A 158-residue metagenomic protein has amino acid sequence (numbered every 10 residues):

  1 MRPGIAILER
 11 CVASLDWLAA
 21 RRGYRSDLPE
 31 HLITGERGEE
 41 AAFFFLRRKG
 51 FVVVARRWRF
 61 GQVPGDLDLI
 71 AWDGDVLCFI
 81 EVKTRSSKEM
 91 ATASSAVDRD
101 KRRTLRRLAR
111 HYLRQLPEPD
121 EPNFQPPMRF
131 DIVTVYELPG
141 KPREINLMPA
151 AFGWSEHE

Functional and structural regions predicted by a protein language model:
R2-E9, L116-E158: Domain-level recognition of nuclease-like catalytic cores that cleave nucleotide substrates
P3-R57: Acidic-basic catalytic patches of nuclease active cores, encompassing PD-(D/E)XK and other metal-cofactor nuclease
R37-A41, G65, D100: A generic structural signal for residues located within well-ordered alpha-helices of large catalytic or ligand-binding
A42, L46, L67-M90, L105: Conserved catalytic cores of phosphodiester-cleaving nucleases, focusing on short active-site segments
V53-A55, F79, F130: Hydrophobic residues on conserved beta-strands that form the core of alpha/beta folds
R56-G61, V133-Y136: Short, solvent-exposed loop/turn elements at beta->coil junctions and helix N-caps that rim active or binding pockets
R59-V63, P122-F124: A short beta-turn/loop motif at secondary-structure boundaries
K83-P139: Catalytic cores of nucleic-acid endonucleases
